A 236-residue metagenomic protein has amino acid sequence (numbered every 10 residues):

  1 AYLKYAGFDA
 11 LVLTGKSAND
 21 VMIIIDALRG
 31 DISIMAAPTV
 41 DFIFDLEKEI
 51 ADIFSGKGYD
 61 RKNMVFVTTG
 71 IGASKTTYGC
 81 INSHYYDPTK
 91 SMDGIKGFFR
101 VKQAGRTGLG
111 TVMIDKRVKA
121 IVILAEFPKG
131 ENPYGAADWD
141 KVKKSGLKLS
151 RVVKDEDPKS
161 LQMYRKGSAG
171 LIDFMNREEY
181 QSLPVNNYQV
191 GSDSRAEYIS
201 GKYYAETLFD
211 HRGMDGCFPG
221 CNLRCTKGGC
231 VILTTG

Functional and structural regions predicted by a protein language model:
A1-G236: Intrinsically disordered, low-complexity segments enriched in small residues
